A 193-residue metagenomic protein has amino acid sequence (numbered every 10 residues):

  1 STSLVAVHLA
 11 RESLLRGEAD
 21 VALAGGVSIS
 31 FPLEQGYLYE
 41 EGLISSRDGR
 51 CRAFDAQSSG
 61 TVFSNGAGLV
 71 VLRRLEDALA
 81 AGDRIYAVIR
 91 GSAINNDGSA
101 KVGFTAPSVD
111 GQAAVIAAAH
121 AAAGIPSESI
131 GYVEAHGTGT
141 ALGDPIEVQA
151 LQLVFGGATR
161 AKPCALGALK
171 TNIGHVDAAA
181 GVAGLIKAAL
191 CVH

Functional and structural regions predicted by a protein language model:
S1-H193: Condensing-enzyme catalytic core of the thiolase-fold
